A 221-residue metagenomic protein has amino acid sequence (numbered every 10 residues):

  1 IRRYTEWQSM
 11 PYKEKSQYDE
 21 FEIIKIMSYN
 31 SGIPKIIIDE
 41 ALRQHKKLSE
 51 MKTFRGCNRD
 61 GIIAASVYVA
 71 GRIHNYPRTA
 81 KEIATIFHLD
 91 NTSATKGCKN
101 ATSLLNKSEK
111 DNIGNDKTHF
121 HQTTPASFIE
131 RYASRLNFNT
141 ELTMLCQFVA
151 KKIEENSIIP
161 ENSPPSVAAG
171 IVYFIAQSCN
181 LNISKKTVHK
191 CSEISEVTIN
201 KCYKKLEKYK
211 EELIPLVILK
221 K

Functional and structural regions predicted by a protein language model:
I1-K221: Non-catalytic, interaction-prone regions of core transcription and DNA-replication machinery
